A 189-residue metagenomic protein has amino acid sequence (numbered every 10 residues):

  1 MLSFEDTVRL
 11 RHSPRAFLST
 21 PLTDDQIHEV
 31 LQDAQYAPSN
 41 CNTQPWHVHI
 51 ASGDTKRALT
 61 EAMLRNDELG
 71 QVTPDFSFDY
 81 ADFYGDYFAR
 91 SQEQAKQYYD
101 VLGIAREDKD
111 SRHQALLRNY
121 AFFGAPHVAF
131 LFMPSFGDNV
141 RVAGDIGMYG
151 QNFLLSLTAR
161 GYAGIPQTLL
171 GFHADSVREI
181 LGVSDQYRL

Functional and structural regions predicted by a protein language model:
M1-L189: Acidic, surface-exposed loops and disordered segments
